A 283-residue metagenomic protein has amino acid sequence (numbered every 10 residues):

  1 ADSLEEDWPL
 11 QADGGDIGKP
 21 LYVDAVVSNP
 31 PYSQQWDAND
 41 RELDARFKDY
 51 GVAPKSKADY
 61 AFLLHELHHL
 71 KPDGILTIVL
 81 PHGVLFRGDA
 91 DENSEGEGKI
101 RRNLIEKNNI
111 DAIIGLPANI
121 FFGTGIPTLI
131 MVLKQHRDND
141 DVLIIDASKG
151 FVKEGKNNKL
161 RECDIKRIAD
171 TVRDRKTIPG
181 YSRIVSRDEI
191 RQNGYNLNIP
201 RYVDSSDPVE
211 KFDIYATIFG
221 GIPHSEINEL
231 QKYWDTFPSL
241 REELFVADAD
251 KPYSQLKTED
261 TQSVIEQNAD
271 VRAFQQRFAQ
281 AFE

Functional and structural regions predicted by a protein language model:
A1-S3: Conserved SAM-binding strand-loop segment of SAM-dependent methyltransferases
E5-E283: A conserved structural/catalytic subdomain of Rossmann-like adenosyl-cofactor enzymes
